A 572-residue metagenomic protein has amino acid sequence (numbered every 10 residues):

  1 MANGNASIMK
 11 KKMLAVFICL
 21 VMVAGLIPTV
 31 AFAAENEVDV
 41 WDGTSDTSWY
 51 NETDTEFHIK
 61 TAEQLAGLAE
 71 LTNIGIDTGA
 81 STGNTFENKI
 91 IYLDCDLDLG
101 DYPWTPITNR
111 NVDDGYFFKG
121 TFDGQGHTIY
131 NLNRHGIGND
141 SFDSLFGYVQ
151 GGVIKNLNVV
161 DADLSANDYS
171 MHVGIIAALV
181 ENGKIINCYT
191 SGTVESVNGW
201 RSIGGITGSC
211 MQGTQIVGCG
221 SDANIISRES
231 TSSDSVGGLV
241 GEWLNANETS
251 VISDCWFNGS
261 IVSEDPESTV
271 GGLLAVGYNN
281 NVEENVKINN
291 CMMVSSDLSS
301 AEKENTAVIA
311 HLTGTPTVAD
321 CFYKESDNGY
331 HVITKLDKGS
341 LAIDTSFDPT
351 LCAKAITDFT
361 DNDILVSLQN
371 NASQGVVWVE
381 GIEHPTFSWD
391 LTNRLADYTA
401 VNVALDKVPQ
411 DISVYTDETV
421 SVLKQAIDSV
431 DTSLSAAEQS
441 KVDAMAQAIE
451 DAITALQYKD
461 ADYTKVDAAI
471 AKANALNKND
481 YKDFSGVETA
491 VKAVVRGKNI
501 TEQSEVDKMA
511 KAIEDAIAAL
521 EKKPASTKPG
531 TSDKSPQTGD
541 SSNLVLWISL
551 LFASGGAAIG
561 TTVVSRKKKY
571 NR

Functional and structural regions predicted by a protein language model:
M1-A34, C188, S532-R572: Gram-positive cell-envelope targeting signals
G4, E242, D337, A342-I343 (+8 more regions): Intrinsic disorder/low-complexity segments
G4-A6, K11-M13, E37, G183 (+7 more regions): N-terminal cationic leader/targeting segments used for protein routing and processing
S7-I8, K12, V21, C291-M292 (+2 more regions): Residue-level detector of intrinsically disordered terminal segments
G25, G100-P103, S346, I382 (+3 more regions): Compositionally biased, intrinsically disordered/low-complexity regions enriched for serine, proline and threonine
F32-A396: Surface-exposed repetitive/solenoidal architectures
T392-Q537, L544-S565: Beta-rich interaction/scaffold domains
